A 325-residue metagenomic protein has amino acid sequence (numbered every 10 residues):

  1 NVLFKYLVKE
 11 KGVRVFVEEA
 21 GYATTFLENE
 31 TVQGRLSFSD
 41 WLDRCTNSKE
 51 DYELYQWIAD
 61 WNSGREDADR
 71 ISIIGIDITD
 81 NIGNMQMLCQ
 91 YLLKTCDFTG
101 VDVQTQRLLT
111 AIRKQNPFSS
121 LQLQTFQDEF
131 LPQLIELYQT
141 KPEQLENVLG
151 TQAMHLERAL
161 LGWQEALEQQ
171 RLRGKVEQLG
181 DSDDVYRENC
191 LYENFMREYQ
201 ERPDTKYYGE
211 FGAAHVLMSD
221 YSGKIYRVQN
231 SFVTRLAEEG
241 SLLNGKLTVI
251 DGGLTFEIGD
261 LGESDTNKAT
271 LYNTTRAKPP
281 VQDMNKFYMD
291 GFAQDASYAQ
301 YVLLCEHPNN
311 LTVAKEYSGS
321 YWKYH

Functional and structural regions predicted by a protein language model:
N1-H325: Compositional signal for N-terminal targeting/processing segments
